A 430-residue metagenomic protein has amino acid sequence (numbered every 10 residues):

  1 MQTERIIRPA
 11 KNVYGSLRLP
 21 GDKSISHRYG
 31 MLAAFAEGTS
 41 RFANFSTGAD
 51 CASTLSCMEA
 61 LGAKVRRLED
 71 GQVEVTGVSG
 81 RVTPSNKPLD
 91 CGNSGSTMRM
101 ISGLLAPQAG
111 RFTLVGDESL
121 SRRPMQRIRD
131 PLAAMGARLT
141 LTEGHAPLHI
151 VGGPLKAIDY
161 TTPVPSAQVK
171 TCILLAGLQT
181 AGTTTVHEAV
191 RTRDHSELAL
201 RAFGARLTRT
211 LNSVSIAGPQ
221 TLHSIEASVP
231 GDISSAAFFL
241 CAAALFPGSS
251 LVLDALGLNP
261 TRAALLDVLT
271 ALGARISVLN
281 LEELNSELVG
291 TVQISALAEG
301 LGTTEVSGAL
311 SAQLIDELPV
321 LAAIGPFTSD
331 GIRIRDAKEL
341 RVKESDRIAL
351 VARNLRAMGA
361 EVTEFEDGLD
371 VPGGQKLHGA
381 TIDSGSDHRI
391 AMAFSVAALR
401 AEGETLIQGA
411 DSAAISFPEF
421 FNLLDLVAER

Functional and structural regions predicted by a protein language model:
M1-R430: Structural preference for solvent-exposed beta-strand-turn elements and adjacent flexible terminal/loop segments within
